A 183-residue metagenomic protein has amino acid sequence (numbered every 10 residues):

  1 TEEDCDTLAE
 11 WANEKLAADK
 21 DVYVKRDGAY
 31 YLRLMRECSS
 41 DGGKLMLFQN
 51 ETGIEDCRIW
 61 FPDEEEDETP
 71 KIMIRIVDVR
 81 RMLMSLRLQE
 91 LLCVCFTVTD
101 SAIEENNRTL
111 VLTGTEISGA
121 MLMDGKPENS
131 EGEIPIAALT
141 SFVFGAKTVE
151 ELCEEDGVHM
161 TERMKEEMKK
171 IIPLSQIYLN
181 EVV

Functional and structural regions predicted by a protein language model:
T1-V94: Amide-forming acyltransferase catalytic core, primarily the GNAT-like/NAT-type and related acyltransferase folds
E51, R58-V183: Active-site/acyl-donor-binding loops of N-acyltransferases
